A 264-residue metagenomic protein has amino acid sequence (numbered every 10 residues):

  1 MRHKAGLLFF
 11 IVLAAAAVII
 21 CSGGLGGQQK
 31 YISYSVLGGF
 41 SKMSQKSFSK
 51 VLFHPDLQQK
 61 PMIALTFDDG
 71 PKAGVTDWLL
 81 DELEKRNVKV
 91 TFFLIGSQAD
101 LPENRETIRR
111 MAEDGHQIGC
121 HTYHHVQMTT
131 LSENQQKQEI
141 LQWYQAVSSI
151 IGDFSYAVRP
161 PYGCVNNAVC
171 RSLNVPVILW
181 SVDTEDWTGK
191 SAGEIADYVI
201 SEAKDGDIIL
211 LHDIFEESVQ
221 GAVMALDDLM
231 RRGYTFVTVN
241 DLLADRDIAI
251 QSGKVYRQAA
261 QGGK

Functional and structural regions predicted by a protein language model:
M1-L65, P71-N87, P102-E106, L226-D228 (+1 more regions): N-terminal pre-catalytic segment of deacetylase/amide-hydrolase enzymes
S33-S41, L94-S97, P102, Q127-E133 (+1 more regions): Acidic/histidine-rich helix-loop elements that form or flank divalent-metal/phosphate-binding sites at the catalytic
K60-F67, C120-V126: Acidic/histidine-rich, surface-exposed loop or edge segments in extracytoplasmic proteins
A64, Q117, I208: Hydrophobic "anchor" residues on beta-strands that sit immediately upstream of conserved functional sites
F67-G70, S97, T122, D213: Active-site metal-binding loops of divalent metal-dependent hydrolases
W78, E113, H125-Y256: Catalytic domains of cell-wall/extracellular-matrix polysaccharide-remodeling enzymes, centered on de-N-acetylation
L79-N87, P102-H121, L173-N174, Y198-S201: Acidic (Asp/Glu)-rich catalytic clusters
